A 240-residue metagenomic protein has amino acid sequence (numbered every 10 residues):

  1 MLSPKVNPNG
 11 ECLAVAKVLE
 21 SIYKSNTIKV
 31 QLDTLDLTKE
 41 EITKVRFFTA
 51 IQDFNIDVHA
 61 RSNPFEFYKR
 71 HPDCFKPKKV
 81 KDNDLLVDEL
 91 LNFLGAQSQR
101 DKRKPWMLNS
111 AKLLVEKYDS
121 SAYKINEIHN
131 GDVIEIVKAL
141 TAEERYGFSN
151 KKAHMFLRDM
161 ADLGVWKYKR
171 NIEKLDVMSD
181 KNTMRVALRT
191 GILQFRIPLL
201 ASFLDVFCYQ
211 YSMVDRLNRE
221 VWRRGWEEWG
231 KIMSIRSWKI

Functional and structural regions predicted by a protein language model:
M1-I240: HhH-family (HhH-GPD) DNA N-glycosylase catalytic core used in base-excision repair
